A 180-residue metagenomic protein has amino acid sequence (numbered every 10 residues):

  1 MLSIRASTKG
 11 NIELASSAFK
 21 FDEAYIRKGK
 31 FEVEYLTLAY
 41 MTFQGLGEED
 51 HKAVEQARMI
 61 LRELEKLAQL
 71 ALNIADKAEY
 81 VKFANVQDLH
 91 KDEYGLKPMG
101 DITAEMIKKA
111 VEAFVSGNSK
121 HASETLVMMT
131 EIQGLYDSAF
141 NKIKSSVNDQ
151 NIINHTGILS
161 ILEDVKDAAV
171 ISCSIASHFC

Functional and structural regions predicted by a protein language model:
M1-C180: Cytosolic, long alpha-helical scaffolding segments
